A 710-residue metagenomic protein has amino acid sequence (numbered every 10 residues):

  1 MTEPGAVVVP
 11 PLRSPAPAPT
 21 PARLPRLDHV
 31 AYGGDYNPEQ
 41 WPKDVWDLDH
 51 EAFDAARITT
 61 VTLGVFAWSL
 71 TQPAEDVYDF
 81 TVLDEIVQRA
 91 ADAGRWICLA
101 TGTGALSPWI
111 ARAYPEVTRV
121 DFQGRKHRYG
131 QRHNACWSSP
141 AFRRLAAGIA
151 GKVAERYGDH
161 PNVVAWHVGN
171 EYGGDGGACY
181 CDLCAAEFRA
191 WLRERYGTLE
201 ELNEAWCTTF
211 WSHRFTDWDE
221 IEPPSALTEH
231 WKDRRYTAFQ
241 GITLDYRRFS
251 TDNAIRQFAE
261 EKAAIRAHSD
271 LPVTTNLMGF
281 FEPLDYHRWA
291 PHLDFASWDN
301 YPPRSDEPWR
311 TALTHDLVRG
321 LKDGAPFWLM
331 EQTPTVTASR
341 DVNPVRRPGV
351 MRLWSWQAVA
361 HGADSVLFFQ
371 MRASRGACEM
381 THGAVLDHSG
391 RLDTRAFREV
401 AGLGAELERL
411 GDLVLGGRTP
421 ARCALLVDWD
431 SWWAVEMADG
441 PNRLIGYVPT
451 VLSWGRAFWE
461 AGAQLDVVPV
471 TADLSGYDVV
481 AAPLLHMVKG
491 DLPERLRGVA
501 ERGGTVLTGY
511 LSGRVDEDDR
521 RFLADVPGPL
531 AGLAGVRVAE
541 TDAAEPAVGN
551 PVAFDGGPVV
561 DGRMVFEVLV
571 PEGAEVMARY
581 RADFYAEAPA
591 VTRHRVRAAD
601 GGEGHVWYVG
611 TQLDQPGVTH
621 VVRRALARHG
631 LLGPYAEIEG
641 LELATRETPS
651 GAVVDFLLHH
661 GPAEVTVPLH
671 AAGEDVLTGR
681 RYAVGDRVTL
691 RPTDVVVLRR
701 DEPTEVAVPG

Functional and structural regions predicted by a protein language model:
T2-T62, P73, Q88-R89, L413: N-terminal carbohydrate-binding accessory modules
D28-V30, R57-T59, A91-I97, D159-V164 (+6 more regions): Short, well-ordered coil/turn segments that N-cap beta-strands
A31-P42, F66-T81, R128-A147, Y172-G176 (+6 more regions): The substrate-binding groove and active-site-proximal loops of carbohydrate-active enzymes, especially glycoside
G34, F53, V61, A90 (+8 more regions): Conserved, mostly hydrophobic/aromatic
W41-A55, A146-K152, M278-W289, R347-S355: Short, acidic/polar
L48-D54, T62-K126, E260-H268: Aromatic-lined substrate-binding rim segments of carbohydrate-active enzymes
G124-F295, D299-T311: Polysaccharide-binding and catalytic clefts of secreted carbohydrate-active enzymes
I221-P224, G279, A290, Y301-G710: Carbohydrate-binding surfaces of carbohydrate-active enzymes
